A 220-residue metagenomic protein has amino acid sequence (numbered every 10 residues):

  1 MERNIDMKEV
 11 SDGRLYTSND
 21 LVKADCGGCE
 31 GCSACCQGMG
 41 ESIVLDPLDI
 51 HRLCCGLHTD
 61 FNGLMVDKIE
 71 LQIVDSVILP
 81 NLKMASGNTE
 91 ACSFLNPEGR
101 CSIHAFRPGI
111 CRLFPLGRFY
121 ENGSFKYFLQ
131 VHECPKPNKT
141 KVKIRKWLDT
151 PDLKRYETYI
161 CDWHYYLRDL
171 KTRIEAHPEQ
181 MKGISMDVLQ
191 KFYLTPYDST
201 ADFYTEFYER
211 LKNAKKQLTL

Functional and structural regions predicted by a protein language model:
M1-L220: Short loop/turn segments that flank or connect secondary-structure elements
